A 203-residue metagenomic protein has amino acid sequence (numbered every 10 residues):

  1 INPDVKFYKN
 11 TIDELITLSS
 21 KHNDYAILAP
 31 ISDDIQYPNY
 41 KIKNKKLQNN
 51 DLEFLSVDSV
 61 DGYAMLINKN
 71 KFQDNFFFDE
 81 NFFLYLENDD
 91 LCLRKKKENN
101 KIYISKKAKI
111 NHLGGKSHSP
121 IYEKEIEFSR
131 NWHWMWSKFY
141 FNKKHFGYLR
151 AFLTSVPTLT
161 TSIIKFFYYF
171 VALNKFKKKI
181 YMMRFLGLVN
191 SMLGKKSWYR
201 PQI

Functional and structural regions predicted by a protein language model:
I1-D4, D79: Active-site acidic Asp-centered loop
V5-Y40: Conserved donor NDP-sugar-binding/catalytic core segment of glycosyltransferases
I35, Q48-N70, D74, F83 (+1 more regions): A recurrent flexible, glycine/aromatic-enriched loop bordering the glycosyltransferase active site that acts as
Y63-N111: A short, conserved alpha-helix in the catalytic core of glycosyltransferases
S105-E125, K138: Active-site donor/metal-binding and catalytic loop motifs of nucleotide-sugar-dependent glycosylation enzymes
S129-S137, Y148-I203: Non-catalytic, C-terminal membrane-associated alpha-helical segments of glycosyltransferases
